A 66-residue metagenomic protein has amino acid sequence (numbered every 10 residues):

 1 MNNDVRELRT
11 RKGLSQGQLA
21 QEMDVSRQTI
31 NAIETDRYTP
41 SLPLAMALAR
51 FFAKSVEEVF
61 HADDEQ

Functional and structural regions predicted by a protein language model:
N3-E22: Short basic helix-loop element that most often maps to the first helix and adjoining turn of HTH DNA-binding modules
Q18, T29, E58: Residues in the helix-turn-helix
V25-Y38: Recognition helix of helix-turn-helix/homeodomain-like DNA-binding domains that insert into the DNA major groove
R37-A47: Short, basic-rich loop-to-helix N-cap that marks the start of a DNA-contacting helix
R50, E58-Q66: Short, charged recognition helix plus adjacent turn of helix-turn-helix-like nucleic-acid-binding domains
